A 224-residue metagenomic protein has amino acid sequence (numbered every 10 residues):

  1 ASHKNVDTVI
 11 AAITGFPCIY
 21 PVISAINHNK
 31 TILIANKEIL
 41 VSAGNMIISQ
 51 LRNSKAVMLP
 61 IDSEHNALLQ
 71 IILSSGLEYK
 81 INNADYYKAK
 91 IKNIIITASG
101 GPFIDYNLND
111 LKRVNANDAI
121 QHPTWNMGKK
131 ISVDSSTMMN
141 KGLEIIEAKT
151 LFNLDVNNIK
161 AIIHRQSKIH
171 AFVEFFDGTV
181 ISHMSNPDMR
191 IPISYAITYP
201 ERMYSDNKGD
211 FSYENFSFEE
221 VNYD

Functional and structural regions predicted by a protein language model:
A1-D224: Catalytic, metal-anchored helix/loop core of enzyme active sites in primary metabolism
